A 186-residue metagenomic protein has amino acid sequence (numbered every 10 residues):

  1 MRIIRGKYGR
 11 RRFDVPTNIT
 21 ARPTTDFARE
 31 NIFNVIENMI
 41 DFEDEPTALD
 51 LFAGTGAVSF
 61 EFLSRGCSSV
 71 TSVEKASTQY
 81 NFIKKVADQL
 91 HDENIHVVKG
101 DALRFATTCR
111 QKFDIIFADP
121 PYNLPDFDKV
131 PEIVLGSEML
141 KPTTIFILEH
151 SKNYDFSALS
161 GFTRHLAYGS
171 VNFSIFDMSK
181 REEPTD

Functional and structural regions predicted by a protein language model:
M1-D186: Class I S-adenosyl-L-methionine-dependent methyltransferase catalytic core
